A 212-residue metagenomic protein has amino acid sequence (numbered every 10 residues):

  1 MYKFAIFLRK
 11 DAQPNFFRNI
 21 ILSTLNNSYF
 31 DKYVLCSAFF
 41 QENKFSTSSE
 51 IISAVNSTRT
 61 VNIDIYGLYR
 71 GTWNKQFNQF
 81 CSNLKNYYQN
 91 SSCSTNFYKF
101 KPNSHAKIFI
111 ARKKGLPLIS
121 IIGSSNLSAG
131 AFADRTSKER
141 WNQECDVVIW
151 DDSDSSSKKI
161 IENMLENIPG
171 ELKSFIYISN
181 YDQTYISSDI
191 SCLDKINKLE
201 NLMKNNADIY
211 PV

Functional and structural regions predicted by a protein language model:
M1-V212: PLD/PLD-like phosphodiesterase catalytic module centered on the HKD motif
